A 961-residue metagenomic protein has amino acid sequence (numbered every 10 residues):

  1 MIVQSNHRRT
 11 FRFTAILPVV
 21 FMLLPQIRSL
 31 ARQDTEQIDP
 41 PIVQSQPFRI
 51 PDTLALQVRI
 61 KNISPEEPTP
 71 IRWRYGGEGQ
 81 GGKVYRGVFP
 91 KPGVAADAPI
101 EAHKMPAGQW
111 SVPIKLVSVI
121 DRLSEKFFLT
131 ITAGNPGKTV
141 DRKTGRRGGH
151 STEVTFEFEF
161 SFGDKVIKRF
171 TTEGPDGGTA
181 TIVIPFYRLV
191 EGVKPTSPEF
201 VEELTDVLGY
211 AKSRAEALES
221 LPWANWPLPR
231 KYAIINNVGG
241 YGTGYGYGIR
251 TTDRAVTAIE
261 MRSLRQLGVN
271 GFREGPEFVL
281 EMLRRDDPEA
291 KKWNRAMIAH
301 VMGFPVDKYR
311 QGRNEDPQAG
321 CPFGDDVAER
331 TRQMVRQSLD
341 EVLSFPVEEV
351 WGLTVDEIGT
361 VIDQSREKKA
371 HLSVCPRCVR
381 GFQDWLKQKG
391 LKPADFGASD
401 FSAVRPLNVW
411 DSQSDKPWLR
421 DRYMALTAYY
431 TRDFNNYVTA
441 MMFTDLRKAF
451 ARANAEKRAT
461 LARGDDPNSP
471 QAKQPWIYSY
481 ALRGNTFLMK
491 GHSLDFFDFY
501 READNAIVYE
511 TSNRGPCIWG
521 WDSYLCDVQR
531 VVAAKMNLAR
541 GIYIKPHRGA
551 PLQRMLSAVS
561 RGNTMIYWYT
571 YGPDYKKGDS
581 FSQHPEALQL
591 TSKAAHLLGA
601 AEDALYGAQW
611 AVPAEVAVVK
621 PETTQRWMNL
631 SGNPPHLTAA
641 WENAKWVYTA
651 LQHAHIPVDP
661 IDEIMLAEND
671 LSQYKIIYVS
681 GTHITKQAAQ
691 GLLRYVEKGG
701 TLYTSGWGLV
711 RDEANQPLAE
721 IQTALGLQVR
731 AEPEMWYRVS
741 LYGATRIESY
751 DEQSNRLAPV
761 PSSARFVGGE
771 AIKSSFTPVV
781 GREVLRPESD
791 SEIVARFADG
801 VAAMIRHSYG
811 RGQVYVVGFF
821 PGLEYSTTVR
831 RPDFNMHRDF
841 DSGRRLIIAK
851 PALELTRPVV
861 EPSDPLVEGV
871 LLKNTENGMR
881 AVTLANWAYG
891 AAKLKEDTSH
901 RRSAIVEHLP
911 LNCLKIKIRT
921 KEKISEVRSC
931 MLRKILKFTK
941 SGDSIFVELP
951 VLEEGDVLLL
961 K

Functional and structural regions predicted by a protein language model:
I27-E289, G320-P322, E329-D340, S344-F345 (+11 more regions): Mature N-terminal, pre-catalytic/accessory segment of carbohydrate-active enzymes
K194-W223, Q318-S523: Polysaccharide-binding and catalytic clefts of secreted carbohydrate-active enzymes
A233-R254, N270, G312-Q333, D421-M441 (+5 more regions): The substrate-binding groove and active-site-proximal loops of carbohydrate-active enzymes, especially glycoside
R250-M261, E274-G275, N485-T486, A650-D670: A short, well-structured beta->alpha microelement
Q333-M334, V342, T444-A459, D465-I477 (+6 more regions): Catalytic-core region of carbohydrate-active enzymes that cleave or remodel glycosidic bonds
V508-R514, A539-Q589, P613-P635, W707 (+1 more regions): Aromatic/acidic polysaccharide-binding cleft in carbohydrate-active enzymes
Q589-Q673, G706: Aromatic-Pro/Gly-enriched surface loop or interdomain linker that acts as a lid/target-recognition segment
S680-K961: A conserved amphipathic helix/loop scaffold that creates a polar/acidic microenvironment used either to coordinate
